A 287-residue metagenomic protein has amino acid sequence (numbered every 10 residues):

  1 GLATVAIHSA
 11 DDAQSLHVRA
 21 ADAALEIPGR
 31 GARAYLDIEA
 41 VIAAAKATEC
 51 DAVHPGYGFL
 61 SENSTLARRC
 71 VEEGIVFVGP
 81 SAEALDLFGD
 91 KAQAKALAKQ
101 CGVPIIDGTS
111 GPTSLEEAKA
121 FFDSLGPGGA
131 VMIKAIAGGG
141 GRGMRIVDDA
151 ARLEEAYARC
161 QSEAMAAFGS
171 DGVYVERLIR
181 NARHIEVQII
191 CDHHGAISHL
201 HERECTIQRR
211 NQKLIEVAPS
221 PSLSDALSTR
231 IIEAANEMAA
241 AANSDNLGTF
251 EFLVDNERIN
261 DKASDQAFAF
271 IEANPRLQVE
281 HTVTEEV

Functional and structural regions predicted by a protein language model:
G1-F250, V254-E285: N-terminal beta-alpha lobe that positions the nucleotide/phosphoryl donor in ATP/NTP-coupled carboxylate activation
